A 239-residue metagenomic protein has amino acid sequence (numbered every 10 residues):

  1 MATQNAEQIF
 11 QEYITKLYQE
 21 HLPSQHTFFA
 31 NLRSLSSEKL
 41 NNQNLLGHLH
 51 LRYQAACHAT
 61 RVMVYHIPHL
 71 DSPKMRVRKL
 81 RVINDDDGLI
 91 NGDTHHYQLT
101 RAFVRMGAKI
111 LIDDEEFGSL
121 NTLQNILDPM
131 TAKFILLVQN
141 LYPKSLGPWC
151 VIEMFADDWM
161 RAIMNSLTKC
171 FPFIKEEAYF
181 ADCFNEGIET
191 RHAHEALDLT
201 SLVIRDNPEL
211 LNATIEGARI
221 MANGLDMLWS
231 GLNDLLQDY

Functional and structural regions predicted by a protein language model:
A2-Y239: Non-heme di-metal
